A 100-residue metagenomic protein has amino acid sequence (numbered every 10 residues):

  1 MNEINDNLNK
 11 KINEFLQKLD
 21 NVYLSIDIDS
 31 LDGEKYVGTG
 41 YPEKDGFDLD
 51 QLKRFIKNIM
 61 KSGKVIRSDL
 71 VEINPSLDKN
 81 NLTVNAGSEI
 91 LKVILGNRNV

Functional and structural regions predicted by a protein language model:
M1-V100: Catalytic cores of soluble, metal-dependent hydrolases
